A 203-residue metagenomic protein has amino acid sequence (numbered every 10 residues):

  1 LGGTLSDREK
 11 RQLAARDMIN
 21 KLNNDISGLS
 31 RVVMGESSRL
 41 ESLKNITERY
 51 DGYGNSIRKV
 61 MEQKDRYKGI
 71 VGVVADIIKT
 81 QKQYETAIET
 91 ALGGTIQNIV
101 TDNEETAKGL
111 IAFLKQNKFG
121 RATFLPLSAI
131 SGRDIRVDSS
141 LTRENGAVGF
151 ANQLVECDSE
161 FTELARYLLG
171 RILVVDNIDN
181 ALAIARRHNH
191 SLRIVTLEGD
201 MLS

Functional and structural regions predicted by a protein language model:
L1-D51: Extended, EK/Q-rich alpha-helical coiled-coil segments that serve as long dimerization/scaffolding arms in large
M34-S203: Hinge-like oligomerization/junction regions that interrupt long coiled-coil arms in large cytoskeletal
